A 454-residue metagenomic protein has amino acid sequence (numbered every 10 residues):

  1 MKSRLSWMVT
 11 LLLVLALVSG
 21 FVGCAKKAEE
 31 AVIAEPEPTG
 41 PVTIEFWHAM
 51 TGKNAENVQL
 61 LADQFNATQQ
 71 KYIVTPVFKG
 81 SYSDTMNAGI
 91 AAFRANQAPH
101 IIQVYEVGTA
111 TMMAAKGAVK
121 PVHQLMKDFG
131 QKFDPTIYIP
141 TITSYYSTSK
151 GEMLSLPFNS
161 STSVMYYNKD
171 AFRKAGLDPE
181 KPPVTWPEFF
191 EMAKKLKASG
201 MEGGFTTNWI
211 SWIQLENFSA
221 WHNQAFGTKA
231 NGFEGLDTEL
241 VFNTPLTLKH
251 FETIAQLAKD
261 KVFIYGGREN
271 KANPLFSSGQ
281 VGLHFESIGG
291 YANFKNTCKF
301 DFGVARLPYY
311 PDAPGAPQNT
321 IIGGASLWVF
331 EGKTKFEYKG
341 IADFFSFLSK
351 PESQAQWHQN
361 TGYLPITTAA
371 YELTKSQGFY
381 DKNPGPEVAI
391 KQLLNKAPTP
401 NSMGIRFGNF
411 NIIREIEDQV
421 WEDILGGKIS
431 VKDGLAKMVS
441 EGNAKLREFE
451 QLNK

Functional and structural regions predicted by a protein language model:
E37, H123-Y138, P182, Q224-K249 (+5 more regions): Short, solvent-exposed loop/beta-turn-alpha elements that line the ligand-binding surface or hinge of extracytoplasmic
D63, A67-T68, T75, A91 (+9 more regions): Extracytoplasmic/periplasmic substrate-recognition and gating elements
Q64-P140, K174-G176, V184, G282-L283 (+3 more regions): Extracytoplasmic "Venus flytrap"/periplasmic binding protein-like
A91-A92, P99-H100, Q131-A171, G203 (+2 more regions): A structural signal for short loop-to-beta-strand junctions that line the ligand-binding cleft of periplasmic/secreted
Y105-V164, F190, E216-W221, G303-R306 (+1 more regions): Hinge/lid segment of periplasmic solute-binding proteins
S147-F158, S163, R173, P187-E239 (+1 more regions): Extracytoplasmic/periplasmic solute-binding protein
F190-L196, G235-G266: Glycine-centered hinge/linker elements that transmit conformational signals in sensory and ligand-binding systems
I321, G385-E441: C-terminal capping/gating helix-and-loop segments adjacent to ligand/active sites or protein-protein/ligand interfaces
